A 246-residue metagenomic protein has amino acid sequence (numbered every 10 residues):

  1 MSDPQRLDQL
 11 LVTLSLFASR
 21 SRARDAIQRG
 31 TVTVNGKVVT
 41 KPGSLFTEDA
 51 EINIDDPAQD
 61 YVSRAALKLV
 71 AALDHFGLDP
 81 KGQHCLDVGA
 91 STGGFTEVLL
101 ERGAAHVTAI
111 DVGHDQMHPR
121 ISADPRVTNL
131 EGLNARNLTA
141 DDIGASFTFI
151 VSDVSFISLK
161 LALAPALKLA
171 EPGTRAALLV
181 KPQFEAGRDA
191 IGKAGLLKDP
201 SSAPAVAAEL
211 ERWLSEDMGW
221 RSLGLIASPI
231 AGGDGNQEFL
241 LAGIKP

Functional and structural regions predicted by a protein language model:
M1-A50: A basic, amphipathic helix-loop patch mediating RNA/tRNA/ribosome contacts
V32, A105-T108: Short beta-strand element of Class I
K81-S91: Conserved class I S-adenosyl-L-methionine
T92-G103: Conserved SAM-binding loop of SAM-dependent methyltransferases across substrates and taxa, primarily the Class I
T108-L161: S-adenosyl-L-methionine
K160-A176: A short glycine-rich, Lys/Arg-flanked "PGG" loop and its adjoining helix->strand segment in the class I
G173-A186: Conserved beta-strand signature within the Rossmann-like core of class I S-adenosyl-L-methionine
A227-P246: Core SAM-dependent methyltransferase catalytic element
